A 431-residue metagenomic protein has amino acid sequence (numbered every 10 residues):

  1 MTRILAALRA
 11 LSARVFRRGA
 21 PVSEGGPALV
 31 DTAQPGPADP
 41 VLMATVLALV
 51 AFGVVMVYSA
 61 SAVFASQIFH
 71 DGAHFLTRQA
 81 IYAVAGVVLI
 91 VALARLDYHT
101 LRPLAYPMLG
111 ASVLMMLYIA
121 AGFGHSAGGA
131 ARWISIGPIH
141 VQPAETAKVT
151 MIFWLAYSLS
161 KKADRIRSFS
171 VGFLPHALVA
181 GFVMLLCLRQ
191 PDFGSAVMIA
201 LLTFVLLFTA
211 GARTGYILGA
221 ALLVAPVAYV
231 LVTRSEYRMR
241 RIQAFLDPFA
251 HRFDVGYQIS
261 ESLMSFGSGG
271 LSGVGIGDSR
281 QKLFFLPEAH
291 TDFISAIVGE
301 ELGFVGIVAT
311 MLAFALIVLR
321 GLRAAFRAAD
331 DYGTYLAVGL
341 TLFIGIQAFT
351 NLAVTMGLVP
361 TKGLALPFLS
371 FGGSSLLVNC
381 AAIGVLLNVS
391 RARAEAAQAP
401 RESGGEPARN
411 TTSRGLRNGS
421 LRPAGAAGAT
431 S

Functional and structural regions predicted by a protein language model:
M1-E24, L29, T350-S431: A juxtamembrane structural motif centered on a specific transmembrane helix
V22-A38, H70: Cytosolic juxtamembrane amphipathic/interface segments immediately preceding and feeding into a transmembrane helix
T32-G36, S168-F173, L283-L286, A328-A329: Helix-boundary and loop/linker segments of multi-pass membrane transporters
L42-S59, A65-Q258, A296-V354, A381-V385 (+1 more regions): Hydrophobic alpha-helical transmembrane segments of multi-pass inner membrane proteins, especially in bacterial systems
G137-A147, R189-P191, G270-G275, I294 (+1 more regions): Glycine/serine-rich anion-binding loops at beta->alpha junctions that coordinate negatively charged ligand groups
D192-V197, V274-S279, A289-T291, F304 (+4 more regions): Transmembrane helix boundary and interhelical junction motifs in multipass membrane proteins
G270-V305, A328, Y332: Long extracytoplasmic/lumenal interhelical loops at the membrane interface of multi-pass membrane proteins
